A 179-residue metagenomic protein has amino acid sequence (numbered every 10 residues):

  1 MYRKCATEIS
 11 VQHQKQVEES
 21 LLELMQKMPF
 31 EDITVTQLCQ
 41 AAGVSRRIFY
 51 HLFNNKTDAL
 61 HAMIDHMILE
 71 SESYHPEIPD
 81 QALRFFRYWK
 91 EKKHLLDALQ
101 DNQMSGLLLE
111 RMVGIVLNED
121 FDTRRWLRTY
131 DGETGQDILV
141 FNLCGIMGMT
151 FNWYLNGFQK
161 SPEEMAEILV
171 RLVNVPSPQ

Functional and structural regions predicted by a protein language model:
M1-M28, Q37: Basic, helix-initiating cap at the start of DNA-binding domains
Q16, T34, I48: Residues in the helix-turn-helix
D32, N55-L60: Short amphipathic alpha-helical segment with a characteristic S/N-K-E followed by hydrophobic residues
T34-V35, I64-E72: Short, basic, alpha-helical segments at the C-terminal edge of helix-turn-helix-like DNA-binding modules
G43-L52: Short hydrophobic/aromatic patch on the recognition helix
E72-L99, S105: Hydrophobic alpha-helical connector segments
D80-L83, M104-G148, N174: Amphipathic alpha-helical packing segments from all-alpha helical-bundle domains
N152-Q179: C-terminal peripheral helix-coil segments that are non-catalytic and often amphipathic
